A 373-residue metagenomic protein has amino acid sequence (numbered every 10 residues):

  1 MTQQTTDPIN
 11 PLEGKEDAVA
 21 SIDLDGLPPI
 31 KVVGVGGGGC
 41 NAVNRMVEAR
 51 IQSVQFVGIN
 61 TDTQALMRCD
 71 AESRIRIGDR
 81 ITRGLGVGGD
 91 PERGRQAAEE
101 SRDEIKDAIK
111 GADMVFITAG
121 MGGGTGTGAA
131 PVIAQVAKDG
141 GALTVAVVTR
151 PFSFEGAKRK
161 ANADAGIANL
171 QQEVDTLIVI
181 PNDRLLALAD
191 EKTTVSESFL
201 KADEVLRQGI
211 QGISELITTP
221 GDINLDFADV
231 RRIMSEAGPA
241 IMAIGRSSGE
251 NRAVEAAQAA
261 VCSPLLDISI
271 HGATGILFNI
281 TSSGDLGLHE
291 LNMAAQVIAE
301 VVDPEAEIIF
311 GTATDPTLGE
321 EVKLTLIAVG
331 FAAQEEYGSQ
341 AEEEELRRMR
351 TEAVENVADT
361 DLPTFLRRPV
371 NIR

Functional and structural regions predicted by a protein language model:
M1-R373: Tubulin/FtsZ superfamily GTPase core signature
